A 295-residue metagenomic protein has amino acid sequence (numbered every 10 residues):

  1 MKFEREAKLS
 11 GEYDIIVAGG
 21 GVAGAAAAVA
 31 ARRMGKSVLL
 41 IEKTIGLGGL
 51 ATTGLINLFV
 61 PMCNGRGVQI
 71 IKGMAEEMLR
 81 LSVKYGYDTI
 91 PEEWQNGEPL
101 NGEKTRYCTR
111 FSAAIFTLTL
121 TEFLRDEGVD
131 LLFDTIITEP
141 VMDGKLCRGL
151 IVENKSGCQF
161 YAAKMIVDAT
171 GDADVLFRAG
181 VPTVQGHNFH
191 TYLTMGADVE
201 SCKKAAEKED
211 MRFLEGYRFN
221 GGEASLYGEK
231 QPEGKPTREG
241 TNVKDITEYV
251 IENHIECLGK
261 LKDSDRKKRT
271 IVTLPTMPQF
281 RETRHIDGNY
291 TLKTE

Functional and structural regions predicted by a protein language model:
M1-I15: Extreme N-terminal leader/targeting segments of oxidoreductases
E4, A30, K36-S37, E42-E139 (+5 more regions): Conserved N-terminal/central alpha/beta ligand/cofactor-binding core
L9-Y13, A23-G24, Q159-F160: Ligand-binding pocket scaffold of soluble enzyme catalytic domains
D14, R148, K164: Conserved acidic residues
I15-L39: N-terminal Rossmann-like FAD-binding beta1-loop-alpha1 element of flavoenzymes
A18-G20, I41-T44, A169-T170, A179: Active-site-proximal beta-strand/loop segments in catalytic clefts of secreted hydrolases
L50, M74, T117, D134 (+3 more regions): Flavin (FAD/FMN)-binding glycine-rich loop and adjacent Rossmann-like elements that form
G144-L150: Short, hydrophobic/aromatic-rich segments at coil-to-beta transitions
